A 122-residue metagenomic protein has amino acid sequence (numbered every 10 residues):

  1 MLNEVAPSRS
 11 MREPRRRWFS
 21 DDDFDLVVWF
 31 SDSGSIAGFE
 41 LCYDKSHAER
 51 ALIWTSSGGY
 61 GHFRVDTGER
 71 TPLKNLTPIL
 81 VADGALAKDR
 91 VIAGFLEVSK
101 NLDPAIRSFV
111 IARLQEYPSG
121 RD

Functional and structural regions predicted by a protein language model:
M1-M11, G120-D122: N-terminal organelle transit peptides
S10-A51: Amphipathic, interaction-prone secondary-structure segments
T55-D122: Mixed-charge, Lys/Arg-enriched low-complexity segments
